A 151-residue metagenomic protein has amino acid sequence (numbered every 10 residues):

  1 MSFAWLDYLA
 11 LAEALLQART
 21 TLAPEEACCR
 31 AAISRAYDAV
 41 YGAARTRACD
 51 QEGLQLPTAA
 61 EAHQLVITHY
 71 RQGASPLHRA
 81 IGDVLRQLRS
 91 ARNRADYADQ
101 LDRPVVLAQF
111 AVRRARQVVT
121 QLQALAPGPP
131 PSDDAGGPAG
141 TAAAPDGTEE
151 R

Functional and structural regions predicted by a protein language model:
M1-R151: Terminal alpha-helical segments
